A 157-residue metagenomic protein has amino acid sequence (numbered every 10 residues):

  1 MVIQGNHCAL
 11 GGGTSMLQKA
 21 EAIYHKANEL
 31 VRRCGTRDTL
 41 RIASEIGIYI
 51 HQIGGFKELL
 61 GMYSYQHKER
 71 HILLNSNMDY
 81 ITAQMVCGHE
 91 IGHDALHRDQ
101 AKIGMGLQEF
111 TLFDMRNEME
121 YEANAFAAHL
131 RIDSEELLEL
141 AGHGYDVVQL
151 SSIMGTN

Functional and structural regions predicted by a protein language model:
M1-N157: Active-site hotspot residues in diverse enzymes, especially metal/ion-binding acidic/histidine motifs
